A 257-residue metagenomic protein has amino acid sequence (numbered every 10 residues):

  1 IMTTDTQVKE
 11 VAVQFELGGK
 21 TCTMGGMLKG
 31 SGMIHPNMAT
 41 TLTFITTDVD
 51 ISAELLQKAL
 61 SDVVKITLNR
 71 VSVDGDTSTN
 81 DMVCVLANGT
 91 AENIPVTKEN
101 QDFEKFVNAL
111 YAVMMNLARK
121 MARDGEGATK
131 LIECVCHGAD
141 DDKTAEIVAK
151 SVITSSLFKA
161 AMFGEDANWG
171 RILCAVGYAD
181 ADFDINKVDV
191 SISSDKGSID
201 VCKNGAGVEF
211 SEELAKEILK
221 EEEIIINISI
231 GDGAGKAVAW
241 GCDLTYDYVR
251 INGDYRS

Functional and structural regions predicted by a protein language model:
I1-S257: A structural signal for small-residue-enriched, beta-sheet-centric alpha/beta enzyme cores and oligomeric scaffold folds
